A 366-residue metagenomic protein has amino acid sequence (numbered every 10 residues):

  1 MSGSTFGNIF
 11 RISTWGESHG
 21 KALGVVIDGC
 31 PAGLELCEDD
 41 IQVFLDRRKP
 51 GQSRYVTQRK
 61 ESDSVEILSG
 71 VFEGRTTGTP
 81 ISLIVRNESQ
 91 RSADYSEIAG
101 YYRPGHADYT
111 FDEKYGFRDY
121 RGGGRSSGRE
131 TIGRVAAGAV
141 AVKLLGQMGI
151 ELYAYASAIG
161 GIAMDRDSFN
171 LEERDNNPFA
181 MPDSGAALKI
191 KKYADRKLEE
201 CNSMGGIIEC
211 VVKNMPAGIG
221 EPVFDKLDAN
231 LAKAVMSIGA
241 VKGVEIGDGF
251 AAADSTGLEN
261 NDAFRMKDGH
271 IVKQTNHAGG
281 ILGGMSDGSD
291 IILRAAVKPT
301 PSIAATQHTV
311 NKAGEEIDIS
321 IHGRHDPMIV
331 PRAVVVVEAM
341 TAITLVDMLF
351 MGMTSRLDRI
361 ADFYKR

Functional and structural regions predicted by a protein language model:
M1-R59: N-terminal, positively charged regions that mediate nucleic acid binding
R11, S302-R366: Internal helix-turn-beta structural module
R11-G16, D119-E130, A217-E221, N276-I281 (+1 more regions): A short glycine/serine-rich beta->alpha loop
W15, K21, C201-M204, I208-E316: Glycine-rich anion/phosphate-binding loop at the beta-strand->alpha-helix junction
K21-G33, R129-I150, D225, A229-K233 (+3 more regions): Alpha-helical support elements that line or immediately flank enzyme active sites and cofactor-binding pockets
F44-P104, D108: Glycine-rich, N-terminal phosphate-binding loop and its surrounding beta-alpha-beta segment
A99-G124, Q307-H325: Short acidic, glycine/tyrosine-flanked loop/strand segments centered on an H-E-D-like triad
E113-V223: Glycine-rich, mobile lid/loop segments that gate access to catalytic sites or pores
